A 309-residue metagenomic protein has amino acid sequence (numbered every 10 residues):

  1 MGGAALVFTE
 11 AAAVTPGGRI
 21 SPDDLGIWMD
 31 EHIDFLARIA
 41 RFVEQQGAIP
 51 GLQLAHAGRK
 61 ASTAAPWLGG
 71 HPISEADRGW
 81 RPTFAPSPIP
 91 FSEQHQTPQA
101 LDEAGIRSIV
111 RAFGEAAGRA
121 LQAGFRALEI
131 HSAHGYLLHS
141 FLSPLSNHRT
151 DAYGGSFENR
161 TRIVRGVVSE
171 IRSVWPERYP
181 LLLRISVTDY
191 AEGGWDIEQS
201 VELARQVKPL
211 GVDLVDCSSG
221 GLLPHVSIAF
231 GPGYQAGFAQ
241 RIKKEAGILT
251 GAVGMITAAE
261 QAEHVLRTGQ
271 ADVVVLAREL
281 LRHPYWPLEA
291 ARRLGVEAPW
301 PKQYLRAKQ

Functional and structural regions predicted by a protein language model:
M1-Q309: Flavin-dependent oxidoreductase catalytic cores
